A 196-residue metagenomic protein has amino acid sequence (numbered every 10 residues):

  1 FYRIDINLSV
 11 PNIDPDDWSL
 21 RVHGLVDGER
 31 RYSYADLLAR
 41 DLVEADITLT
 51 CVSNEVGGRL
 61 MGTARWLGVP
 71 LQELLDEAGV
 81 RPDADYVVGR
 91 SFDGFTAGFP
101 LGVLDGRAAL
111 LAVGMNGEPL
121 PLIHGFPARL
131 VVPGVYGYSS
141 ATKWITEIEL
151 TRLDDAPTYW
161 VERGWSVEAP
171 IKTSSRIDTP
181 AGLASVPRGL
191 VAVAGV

Functional and structural regions predicted by a protein language model:
F1-V196: Structured, non-membrane catalytic/scaffold regions adjacent to prosthetic-group chemistry
